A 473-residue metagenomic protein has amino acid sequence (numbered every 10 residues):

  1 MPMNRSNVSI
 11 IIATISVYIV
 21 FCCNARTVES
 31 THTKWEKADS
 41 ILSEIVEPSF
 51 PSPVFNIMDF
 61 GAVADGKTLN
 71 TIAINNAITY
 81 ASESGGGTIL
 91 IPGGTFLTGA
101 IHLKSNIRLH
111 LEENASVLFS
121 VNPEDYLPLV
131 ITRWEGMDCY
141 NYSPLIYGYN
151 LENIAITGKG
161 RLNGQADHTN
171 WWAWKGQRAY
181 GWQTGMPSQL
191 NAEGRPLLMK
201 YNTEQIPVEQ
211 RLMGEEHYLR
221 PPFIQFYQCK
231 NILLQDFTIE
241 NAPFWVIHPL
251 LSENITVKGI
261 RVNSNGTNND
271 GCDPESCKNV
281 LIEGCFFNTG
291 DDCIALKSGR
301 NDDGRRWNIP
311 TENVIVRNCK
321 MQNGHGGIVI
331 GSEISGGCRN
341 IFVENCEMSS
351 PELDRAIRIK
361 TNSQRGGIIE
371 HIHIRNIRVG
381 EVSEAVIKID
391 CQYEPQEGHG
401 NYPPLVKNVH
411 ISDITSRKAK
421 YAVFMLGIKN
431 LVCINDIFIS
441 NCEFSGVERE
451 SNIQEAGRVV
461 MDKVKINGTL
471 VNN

Functional and structural regions predicted by a protein language model:
M1-I11: Bacterial N-terminal signal peptides that target proteins for export
I15, I19-N473: Extracellular/periplasmic carbohydrate-active domains that bind, remodel, or depolymerize complex polysaccharides
